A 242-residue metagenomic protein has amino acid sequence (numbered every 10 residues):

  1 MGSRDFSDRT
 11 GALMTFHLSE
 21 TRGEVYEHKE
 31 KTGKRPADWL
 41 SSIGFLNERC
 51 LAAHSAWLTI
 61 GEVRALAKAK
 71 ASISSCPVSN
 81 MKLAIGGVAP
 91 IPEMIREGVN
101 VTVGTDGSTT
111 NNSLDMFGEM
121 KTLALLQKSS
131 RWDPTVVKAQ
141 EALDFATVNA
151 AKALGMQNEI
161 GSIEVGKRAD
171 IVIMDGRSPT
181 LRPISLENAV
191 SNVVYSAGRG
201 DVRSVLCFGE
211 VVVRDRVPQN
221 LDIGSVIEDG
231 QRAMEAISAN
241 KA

Functional and structural regions predicted by a protein language model:
M1-S72, A84-V101, G118-K121, N158: Histidine/acidic residue-rich metal-binding segments in metalloenzymes
T15, I160, N240-A242: Flexible, glycine/charged-enriched surface loops at secondary-structure junctions
H17-S19, A53-S55, S74-C76, T102-G104 (+3 more regions): Generic beta-strand/beta-sheet core signal
E20, P77-M81, G107-T109: Short, acidic/turn-prone active-site loops that include or flank metal/cofactor- and phosphate-binding residues
K29, G33, L83-G87, T110-S113 (+3 more regions): Alpha-helix N-cap/helix-start motif
D38, S42-R49, P92-S178, P183 (+1 more regions): His/Asp/Glu-enriched, well-ordered alpha-helical/loop segment that forms or immediately abuts the divalent-metal
R168-I227: C-terminal cap of metal-dependent C-N hydrolases
I227-A242: Short, solvent-exposed cationic patches
